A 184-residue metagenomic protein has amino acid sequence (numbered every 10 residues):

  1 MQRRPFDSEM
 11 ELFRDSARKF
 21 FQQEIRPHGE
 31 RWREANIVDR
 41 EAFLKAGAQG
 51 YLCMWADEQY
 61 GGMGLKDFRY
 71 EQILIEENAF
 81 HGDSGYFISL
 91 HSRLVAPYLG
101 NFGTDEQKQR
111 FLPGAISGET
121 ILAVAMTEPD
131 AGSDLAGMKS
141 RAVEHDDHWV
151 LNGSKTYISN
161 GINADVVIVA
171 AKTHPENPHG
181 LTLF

Functional and structural regions predicted by a protein language model:
M1-E9, A142: Intrinsic disorder at enzyme termini
M10, F21, L74, T104 (+2 more regions): Residue-level signal for inorganic ion chemistry
P27-Q49: Short secondary-structure junction/hinge motifs that connect adjacent elements
A48-E119, N160-V166: Internal helix-loop-helix
N101-G103, V143, V169-K172: Short beta-strand-to-turn element immediately C-terminal to the catalytic PLP-Schiff-base lysine in fold type I
G118-M126: A short, Trp-centered hydrophobic/proline-enriched beta-strand micro-motif
D134-N152: Cytochrome P450 C-terminal beta-domain/meander region
N152-F184: A short core secondary-structure module
